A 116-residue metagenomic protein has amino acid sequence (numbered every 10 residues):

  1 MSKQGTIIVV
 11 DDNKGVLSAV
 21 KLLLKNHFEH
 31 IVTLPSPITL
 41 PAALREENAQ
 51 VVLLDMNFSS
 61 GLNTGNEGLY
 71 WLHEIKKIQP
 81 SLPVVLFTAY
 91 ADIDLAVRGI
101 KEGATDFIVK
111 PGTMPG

Functional and structural regions predicted by a protein language model:
Q4, N48-Q50, K77-P83: His-Asp phosphorelay/catalytic-motif detector in bacterial-type signaling
K14-T33: Two-component/phosphorelay signaling modules centered on CheY-like receiver
T33-V51, D55-S60: Acidic, metal-coordinating helix/loop segments flanking the phosphotransfer/catalytic sites of two-component signaling
A42, N57, G61-P80, R98: Short amphipathic alpha-helix used as the core "switch/output" element in two-component signaling
I78, Y90-A91, E102: Short, conserved "switch-loop" micro-motifs in signal-transduction and mechanochemical regulators
D94, P111-G116: C-terminal output helix
